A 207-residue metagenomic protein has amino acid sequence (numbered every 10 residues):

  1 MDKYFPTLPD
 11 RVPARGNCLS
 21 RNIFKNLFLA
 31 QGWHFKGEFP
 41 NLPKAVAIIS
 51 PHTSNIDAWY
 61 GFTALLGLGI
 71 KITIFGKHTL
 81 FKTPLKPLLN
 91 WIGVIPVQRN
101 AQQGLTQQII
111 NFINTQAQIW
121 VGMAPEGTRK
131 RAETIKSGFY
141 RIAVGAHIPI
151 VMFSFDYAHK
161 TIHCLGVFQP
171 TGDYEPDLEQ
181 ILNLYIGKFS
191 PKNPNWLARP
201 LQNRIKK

Functional and structural regions predicted by a protein language model:
D2-R11, R15, L19, Q102-K207: Non-catalytic C-terminal accessory region of glycerolipid acyltransferases and related lyso-lipid remodeling enzymes
G16-H52: Helix-to-loop junction immediately C-terminal to a conserved catalytic motif
F24-F28, S50-H52, P96-A101, T128-K130: Short, flexible loop segments at the rims of nucleotide/cofactor-binding pockets, characterized by
L29, L66, V144: Anion (oxyanion) recognition and catalysis
G32-P40, G61, Q107-I110, S137: A generic local structural motif
W33, I70, V94, H147-I148: Short glycine/serine/threonine/alanine-rich loop segments
E38-N100, Y157: Catalytic core of membrane glycerolipid acyltransferases/transacylases, capturing the structured, soluble-facing
